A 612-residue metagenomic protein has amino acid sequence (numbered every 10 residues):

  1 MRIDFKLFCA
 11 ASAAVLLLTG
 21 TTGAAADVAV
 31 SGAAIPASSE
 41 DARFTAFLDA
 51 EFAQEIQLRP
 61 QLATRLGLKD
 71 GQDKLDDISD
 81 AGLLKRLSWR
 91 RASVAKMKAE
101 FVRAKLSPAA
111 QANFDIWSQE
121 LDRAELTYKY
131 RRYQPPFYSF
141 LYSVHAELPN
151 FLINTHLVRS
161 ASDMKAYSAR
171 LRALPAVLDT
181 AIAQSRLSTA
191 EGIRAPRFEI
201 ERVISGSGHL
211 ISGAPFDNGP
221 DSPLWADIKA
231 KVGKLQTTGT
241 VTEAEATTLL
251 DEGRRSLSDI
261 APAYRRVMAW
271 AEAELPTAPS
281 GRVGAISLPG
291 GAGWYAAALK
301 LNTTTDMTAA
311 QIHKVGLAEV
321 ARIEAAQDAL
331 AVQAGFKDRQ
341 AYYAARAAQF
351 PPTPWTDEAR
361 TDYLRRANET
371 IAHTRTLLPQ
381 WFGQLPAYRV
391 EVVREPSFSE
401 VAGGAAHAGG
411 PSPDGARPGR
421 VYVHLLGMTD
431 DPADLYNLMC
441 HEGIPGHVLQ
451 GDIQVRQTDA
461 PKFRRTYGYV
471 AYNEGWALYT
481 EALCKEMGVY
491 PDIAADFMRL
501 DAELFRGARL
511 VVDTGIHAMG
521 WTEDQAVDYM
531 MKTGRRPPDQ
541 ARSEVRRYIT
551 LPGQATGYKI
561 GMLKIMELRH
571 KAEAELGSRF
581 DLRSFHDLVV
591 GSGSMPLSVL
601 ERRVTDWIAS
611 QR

Functional and structural regions predicted by a protein language model:
R2-G23: Gram-negative bacterial Sec-dependent N-terminal signal peptides
A26-R612: N-terminal maturation segment of proteins
